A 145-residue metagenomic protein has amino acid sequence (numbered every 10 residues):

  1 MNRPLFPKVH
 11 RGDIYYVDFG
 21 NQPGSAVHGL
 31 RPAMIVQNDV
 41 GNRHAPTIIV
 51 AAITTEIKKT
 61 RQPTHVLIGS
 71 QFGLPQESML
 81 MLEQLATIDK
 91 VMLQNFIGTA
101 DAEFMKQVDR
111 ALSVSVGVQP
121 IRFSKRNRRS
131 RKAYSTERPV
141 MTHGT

Functional and structural regions predicted by a protein language model:
N2-R3, P7, F72-T145: C-terminal terminal-subdomain/extension
G20-G24: Short, charged beta-turn/beta-strand-edge "cap" motif at the junction between a beta-strand and an adjacent loop
S25-S70: Compact nucleic-acid interaction/catalytic patches
